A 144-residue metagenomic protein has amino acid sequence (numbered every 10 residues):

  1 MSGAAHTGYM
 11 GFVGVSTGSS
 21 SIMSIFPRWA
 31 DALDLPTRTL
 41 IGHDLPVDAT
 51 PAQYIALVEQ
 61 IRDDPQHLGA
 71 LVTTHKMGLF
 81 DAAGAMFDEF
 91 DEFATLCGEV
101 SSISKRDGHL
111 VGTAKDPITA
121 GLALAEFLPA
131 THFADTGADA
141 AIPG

Functional and structural regions predicted by a protein language model:
S2-H132: Phosphate/diphosphate ligand-binding glycine-rich loop within oxidoreductases
T131-G144: Glycine-rich phosphate/diphosphate-binding loop of Rossmann-like nucleotide-binding domains
